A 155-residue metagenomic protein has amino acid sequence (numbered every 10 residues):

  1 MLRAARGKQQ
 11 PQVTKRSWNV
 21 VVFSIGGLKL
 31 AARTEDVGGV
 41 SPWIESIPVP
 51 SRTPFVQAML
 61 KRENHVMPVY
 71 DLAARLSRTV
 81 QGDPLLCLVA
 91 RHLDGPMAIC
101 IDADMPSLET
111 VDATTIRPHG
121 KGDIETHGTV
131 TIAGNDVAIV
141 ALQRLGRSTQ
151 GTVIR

Functional and structural regions predicted by a protein language model:
M1-R155: An acidic, low-aromatic, low-complexity terminal/linker signal
